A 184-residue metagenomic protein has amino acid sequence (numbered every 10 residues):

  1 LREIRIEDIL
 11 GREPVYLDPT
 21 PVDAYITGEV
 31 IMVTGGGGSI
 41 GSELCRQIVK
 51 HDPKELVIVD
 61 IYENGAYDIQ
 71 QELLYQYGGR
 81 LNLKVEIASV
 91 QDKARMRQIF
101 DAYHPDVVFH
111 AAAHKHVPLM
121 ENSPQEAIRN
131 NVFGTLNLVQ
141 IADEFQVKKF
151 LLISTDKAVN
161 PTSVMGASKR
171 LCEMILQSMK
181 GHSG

Functional and structural regions predicted by a protein language model:
L1-V30: Flexible, Lys/Arg-rich cytosolic regulatory linkers and terminal tails that connect or flank
V30-H51: N-terminal Rossmann NAD(P)H-binding glycine-rich loop of SDR-like oxidoreductase domains
K54-V57: Short beta-strand element of Class I
Y62-G65: Helix N-cap at the beta1-alpha1 junction of Rossmann-like dinucleotide-binding domains, i.e., the first residues
Y77-K84, G184: A short helix-to-beta-strand connector/capping loop
K84-V107: Conserved Rossmann-fold cofactor-binding substructure of NAD(P)-dependent oxidoreductases
H104, H110, H114-E173, S178: Conserved Rossmann-fold NAD(P)-dependent oxidoreductase catalytic core, especially the SDR/UDP-sugar
S178-G184: Active-site-adjacent segment of SDR/Rossmann-fold oxidoreductases
